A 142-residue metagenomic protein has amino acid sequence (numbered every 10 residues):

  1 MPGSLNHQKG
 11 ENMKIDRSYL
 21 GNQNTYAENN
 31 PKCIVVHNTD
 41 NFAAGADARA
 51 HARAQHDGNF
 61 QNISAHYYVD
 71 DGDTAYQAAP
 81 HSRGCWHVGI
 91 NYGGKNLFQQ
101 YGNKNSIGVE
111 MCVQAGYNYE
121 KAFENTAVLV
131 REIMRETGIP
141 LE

Functional and structural regions predicted by a protein language model:
M1-N12: Short, Lys/Arg-enriched N-terminal segments with co-localized hydrophobic residues within the first ~10-30 amino acids
N12-L141: Active-site-adjacent loop/helix surface patches within enzyme catalytic domains that shape the substrate-binding cleft
